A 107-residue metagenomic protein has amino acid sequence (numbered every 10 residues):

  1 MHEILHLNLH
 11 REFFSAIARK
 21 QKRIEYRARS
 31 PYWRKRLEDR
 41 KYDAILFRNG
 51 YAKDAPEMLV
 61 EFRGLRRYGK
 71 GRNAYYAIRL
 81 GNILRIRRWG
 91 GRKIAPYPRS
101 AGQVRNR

Functional and structural regions predicted by a protein language model:
H2-R99, N106-R107: Structured alpha/beta reader/binder surfaces that contact nucleic acids or chromatin modification marks
